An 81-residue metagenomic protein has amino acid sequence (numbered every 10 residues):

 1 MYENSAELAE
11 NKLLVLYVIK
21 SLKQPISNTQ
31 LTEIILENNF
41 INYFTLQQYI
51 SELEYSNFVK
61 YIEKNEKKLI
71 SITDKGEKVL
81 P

Functional and structural regions predicted by a protein language model:
M1-L22: Short alpha-helical segments that sit at the start of domains
A6, F40-Y55: Short amphipathic alpha-helical interaction segments
K20-S27, I41: Short capping segments at the starts of secondary-structure elements
P25-I35: Short acidic, hydrophobic short linear motifs in intrinsically disordered regions
E54-K64: A short, conserved structural fragment
E66-T73: Minor-groove-contacting beta-hairpin "wing" of winged helix-turn-helix DNA-binding domains
D74-P81: Short, amphipathic alpha-helical interaction segments positioned at domain boundaries
